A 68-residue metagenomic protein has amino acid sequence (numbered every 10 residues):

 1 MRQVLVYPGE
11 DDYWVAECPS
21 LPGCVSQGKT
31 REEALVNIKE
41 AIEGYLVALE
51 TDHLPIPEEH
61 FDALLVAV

Functional and structural regions predicted by a protein language model:
M1-L5, E32, V36-V68: Short, charged, surface-exposed hinge/linker loops at domain edges that act as mobile lids or interdomain connectors
V6-L21: Short aromatic-glycine-(Arg/Gly/Cys) micro-motifs in beta-strand/loop hairpins
P22-R31: A short, exposed loop/beta-hairpin motif centered on an aromatic-Gly-Thr core
